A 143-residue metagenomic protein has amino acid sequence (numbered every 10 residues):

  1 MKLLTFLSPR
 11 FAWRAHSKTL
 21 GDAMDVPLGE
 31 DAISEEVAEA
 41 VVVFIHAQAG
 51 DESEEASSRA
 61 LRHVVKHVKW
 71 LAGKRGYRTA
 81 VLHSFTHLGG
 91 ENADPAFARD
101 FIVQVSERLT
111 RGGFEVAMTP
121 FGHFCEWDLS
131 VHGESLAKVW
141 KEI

Functional and structural regions predicted by a protein language model:
M1-A40: N-terminal, charge-rich interaction modules
L3-F6, V42-S53, F124, G133-S135: Domain-level signal for soluble alpha/beta catalytic cores
S17-K18, A93-D94, D128-E134: Short acidic, glycine/serine/threonine-rich loops at helix termini
E39-G50, A72-G73, T79-V81: N-terminal alpha-helical targeting/anchoring segments
E52-K69: Glycine-rich anion/phosphate-binding loops
A56-A60, A93-D100: Alpha-helix N-cap and loop-to-helix initiation/capping positions
G76-N92: Short glycine-rich, basic-tinged beta-strand/loop micro-motifs
R99-I143: Divalent-metal-activated hydrolytic enzyme cores
